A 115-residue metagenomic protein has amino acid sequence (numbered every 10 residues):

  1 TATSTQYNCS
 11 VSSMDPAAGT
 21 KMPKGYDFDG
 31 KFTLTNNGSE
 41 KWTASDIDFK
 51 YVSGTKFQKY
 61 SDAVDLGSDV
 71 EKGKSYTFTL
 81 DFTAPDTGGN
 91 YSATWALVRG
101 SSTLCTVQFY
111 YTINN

Functional and structural regions predicted by a protein language model:
T1-T5: Ser/Thr-rich, Proline-interspersed low-complexity disordered segments
S10-S13, Y51-L66: Short beta-strand and strand-turn-strand segments in soluble, beta-rich domains
P23, L66-Y76, N114-N115: Short proline/glycine- and polar residue-rich coil/turn motifs
P23, S39-A44, G89-N90, L104-C105: Short acidic/proline- and small/hydrophobic-mixed sequence motifs that coincide with surface turns and coil-to-beta
K24-K31, G89-A93: Short, solvent-exposed loop/turn segments enriched in Ser/Thr/Gly
N37-K59, L97-V98: Short acidic, flexible loop segments centered on an aromatic residue
D81-G89: Short, surface-exposed loop/turn segments at beta-strand-coil junctions that are enriched for proline with nearby
V107-I113: C-terminal edge beta-strand
